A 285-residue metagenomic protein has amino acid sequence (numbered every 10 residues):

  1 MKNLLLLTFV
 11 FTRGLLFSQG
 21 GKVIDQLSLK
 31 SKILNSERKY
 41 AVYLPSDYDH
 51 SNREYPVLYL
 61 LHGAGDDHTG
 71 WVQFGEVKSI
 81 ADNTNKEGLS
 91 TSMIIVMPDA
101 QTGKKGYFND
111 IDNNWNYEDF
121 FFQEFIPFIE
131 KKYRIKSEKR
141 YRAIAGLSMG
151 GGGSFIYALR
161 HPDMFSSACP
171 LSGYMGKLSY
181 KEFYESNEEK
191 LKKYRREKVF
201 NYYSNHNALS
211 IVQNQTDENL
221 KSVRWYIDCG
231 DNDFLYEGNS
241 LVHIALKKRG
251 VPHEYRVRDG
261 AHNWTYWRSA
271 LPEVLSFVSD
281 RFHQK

Functional and structural regions predicted by a protein language model:
M1-V23: Bacterial Sec-dependent N-terminal signal peptides
Q19-K285: Non-catalytic cap/lid and distal C-terminal segments of serine-dependent acyl enzymes
